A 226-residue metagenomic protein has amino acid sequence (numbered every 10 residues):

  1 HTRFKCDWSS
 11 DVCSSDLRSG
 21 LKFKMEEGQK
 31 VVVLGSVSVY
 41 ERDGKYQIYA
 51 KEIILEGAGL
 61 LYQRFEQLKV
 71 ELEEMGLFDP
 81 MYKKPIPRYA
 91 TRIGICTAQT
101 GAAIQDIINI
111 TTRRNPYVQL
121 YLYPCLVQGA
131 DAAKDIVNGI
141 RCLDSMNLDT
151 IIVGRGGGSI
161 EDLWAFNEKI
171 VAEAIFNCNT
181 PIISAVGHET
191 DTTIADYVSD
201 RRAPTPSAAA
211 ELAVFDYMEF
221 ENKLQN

Functional and structural regions predicted by a protein language model:
H1-V12: Single conserved hydrophobic/aromatic residue that forms the stacking wall/gate of nucleotide- or nucleobase-binding
R3, E26-V39, A50: OB-fold and OB-like beta-barrel modules that bind single-stranded nucleic acids
S10-K24: Beta-strand/loop nucleic-acid-binding surfaces
V12-S14, A50-I53, A209-A213: Generic detector of short, aliphatic-rich beta-strand segments that form the cores of beta-sheets in diverse domain
S19-K22, Y49-T112, P116: Extended, charge-rich, solvent-exposed interface segments
F23-M25, K84-P87, I152, V186: Replace "in large, NTP-powered and nucleic-acid-processing enzymes" with "in large, NTP-powered factors and other
G94-N226: Short glycine/threonine-rich loop/turn motifs
